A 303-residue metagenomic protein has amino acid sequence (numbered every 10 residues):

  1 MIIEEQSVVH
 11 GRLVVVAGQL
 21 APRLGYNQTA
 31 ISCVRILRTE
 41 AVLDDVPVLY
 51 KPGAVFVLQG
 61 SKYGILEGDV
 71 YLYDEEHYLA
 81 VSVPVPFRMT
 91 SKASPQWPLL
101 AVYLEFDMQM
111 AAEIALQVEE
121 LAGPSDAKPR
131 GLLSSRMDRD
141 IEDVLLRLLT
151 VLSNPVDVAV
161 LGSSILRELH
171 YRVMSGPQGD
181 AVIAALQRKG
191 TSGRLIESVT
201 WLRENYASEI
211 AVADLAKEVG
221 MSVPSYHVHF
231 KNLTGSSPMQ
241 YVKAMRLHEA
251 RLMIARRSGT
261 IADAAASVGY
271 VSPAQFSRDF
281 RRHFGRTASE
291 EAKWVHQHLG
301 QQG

Functional and structural regions predicted by a protein language model:
I2-L13, A111-V173, D180, S198-T200: Amphipathic alpha-helical segments enriched in hydrophobic/aromatic residues interleaved with Lys/Arg
E4-R35: Extended boundary segments
Y26-G123: N-terminal regulatory/effector-sensing and dimerization cores that precede helix-turn-helix DNA-binding domains
Y63, E209, S258-G259: Residue at a beta-strand N-cap/secondary-structure junction
M137-D140, V144, I165, Q187-S198 (+2 more regions): N-terminal positioning helix adjacent to the helix-turn-helix/winged-helix DNA-binding module
E168, R172-Q178, A185-Q187, R203-N205 (+2 more regions): Basic/polar phosphate-binding segments, predominantly the helix-turn-helix DNA-binding elements of transcriptional
W201-N205, L252-R256: Short alpha-helical segment immediately N-terminal to, or the first helix within, an HTH/HTH-like DNA-binding domain
